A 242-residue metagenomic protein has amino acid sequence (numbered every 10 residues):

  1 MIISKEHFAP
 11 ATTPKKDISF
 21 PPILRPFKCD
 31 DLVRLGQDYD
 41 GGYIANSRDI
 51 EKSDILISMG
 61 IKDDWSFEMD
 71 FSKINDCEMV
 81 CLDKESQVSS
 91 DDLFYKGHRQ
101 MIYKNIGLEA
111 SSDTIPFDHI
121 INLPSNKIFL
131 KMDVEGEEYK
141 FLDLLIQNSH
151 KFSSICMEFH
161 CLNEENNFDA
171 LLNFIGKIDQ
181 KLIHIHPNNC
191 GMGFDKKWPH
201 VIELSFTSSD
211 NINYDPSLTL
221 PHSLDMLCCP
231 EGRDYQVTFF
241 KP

Functional and structural regions predicted by a protein language model:
M1-D30: Membrane-proximal basic amphipathic "stem/tether" segments
M1-K5, H98-Q100, N105, E135-E137: Contiguous N-terminal and early-domain "leader" segments and peripheral loops that mark the onset or edge of a domain
E6, K15-P21, Y39-G42, D63 (+1 more regions): A broad, low-specificity signal for short, low-complexity segments enriched in glycine/proline and polar/charged
H7-D17, S58, T114-N122: Charged, low-complexity, helix/coiled-coil-prone segments
F8-A9, P21, K28, D40 (+7 more regions): Compositionally biased, intrinsically disordered low-complexity regions enriched in proline and serine
D17, L32-R34, Y43-I44, L108 (+2 more regions): Generic preference for hydrophobic/aromatic residues in regular secondary structure cores
R25-I115, F159-N163: SAM cofactor-binding core of SAM-dependent methyltransferases, primarily the Rossmann-like beta-alpha-beta module
I55, D70, I74-V80, I120-M132 (+1 more regions): Conserved acidic-Pro-Pro-aromatic motif
